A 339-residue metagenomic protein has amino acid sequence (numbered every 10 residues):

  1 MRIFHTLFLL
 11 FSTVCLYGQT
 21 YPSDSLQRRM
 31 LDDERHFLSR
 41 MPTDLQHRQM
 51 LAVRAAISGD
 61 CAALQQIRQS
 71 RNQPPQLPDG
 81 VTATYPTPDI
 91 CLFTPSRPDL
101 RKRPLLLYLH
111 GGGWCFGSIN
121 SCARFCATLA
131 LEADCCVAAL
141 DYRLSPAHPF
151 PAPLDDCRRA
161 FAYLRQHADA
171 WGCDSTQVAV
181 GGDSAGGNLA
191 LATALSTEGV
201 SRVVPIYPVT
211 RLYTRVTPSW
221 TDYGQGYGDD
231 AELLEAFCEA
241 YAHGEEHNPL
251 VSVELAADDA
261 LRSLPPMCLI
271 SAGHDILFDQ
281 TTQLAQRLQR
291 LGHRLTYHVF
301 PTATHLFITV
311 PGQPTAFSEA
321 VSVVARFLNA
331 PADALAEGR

Functional and structural regions predicted by a protein language model:
M1-S25: Bacterial Sec-dependent N-terminal signal peptides
Y21-A62, Q66-R339: Alpha/beta-hydrolase superfamily serine-hydrolase fold, recognizing
